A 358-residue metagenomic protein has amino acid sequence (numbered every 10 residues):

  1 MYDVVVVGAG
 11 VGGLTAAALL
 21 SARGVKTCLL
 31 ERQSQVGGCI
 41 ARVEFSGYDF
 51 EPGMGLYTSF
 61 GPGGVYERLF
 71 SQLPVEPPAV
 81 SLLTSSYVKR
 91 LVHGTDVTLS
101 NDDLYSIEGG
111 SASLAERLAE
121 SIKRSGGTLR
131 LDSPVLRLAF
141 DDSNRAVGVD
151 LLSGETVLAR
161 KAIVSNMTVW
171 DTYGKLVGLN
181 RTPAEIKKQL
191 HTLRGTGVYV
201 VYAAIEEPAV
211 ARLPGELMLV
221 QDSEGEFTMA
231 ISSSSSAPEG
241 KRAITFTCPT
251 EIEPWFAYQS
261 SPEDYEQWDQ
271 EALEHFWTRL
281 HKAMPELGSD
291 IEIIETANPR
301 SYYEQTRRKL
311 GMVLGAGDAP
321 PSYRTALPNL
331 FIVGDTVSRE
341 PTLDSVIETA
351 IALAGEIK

Functional and structural regions predicted by a protein language model:
Y2-L29: N-terminal Rossmann-like FAD-binding beta1-loop-alpha1 element of flavoenzymes
S21-S46: Glycine-rich FAD pyrophosphate-binding loop
Y48-T98: Dinucleotide-binding Rossmann-like beta1-alpha1 core, especially the glycine-rich loop that anchors the ADP
M54, D335-I357: A conserved FAD-binding loop/helix module that cradles the flavin
L99-L152: Helical element adjacent to the flavin cofactor pocket in flavoenzyme catalytic cores
L136-R242, P321: Mid-domain catalytic core of redox enzymes that form a hydrophobic substrate pocket/lid adjacent to a catalytic redox
E206-R300: C-terminal segments that line or cap access tunnels to active or ligand-binding sites in enzymes and enzyme-associated
T228, P285-E340: A glycine-rich dinucleotide-binding beta-alpha-beta segment and adjacent secondary-structure elements that constitute
